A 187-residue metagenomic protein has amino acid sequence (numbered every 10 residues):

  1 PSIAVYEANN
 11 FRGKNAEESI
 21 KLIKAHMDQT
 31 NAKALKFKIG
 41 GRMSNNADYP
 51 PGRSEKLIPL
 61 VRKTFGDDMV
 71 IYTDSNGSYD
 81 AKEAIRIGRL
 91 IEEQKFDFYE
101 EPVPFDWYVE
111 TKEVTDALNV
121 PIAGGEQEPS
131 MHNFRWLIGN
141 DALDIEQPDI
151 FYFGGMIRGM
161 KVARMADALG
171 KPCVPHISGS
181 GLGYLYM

Functional and structural regions predicted by a protein language model:
P1-I71, S78, I85, R89-E93: N-terminal capping/lid subdomain adjacent to the active-site entrance of alpha/beta enzymes
A4-Y6, A32-K36, D68-Y72, K95-E100 (+3 more regions): Structural preference for beta-strand elements that scaffold enzyme active sites
Y6, H26, Y49, Y72 (+5 more regions): Sequence-level detector for tyrosine residue identity
A8-R12, K38-R42, V70, D74-D80 (+4 more regions): Active-site beta-loop-alpha junctions enriched in small/polar residues
E17, D48, G52, F105 (+2 more regions): Conserved phosphate-coordination/catalytic loops
S44-N46, K82, Y108, I157: Short, function-defining helix-loop hinge/capping sites that tune catalysis or transport
I58, G66, E101, P121 (+1 more regions): Short, well-ordered helical secondary-structure segments
R89, K95, D106-M187: Shared catalytic-loop signature of beta/alpha-barrel
